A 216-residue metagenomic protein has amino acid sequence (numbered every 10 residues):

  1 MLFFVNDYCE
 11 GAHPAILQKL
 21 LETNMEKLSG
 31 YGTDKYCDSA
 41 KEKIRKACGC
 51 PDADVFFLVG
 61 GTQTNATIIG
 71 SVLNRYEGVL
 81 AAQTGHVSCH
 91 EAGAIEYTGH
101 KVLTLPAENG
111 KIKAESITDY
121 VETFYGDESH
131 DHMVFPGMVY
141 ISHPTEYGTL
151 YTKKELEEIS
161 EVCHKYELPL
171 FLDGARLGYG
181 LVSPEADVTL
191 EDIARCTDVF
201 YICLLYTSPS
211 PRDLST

Functional and structural regions predicted by a protein language model:
H13-G61, Q83-S88, A94: Conserved N-terminal alpha-helix of the aminotransferase class I/II PLP-enzyme fold
D52-L73, L103-G110: Conserved core of the PLP fold type I
S71-C89, T118: Conserved PLP-anchoring active-site segment centered on the Schiff-base-forming lysine
G99-E146, Y151-E158: PLP-dependent aminotransferase-class I/II
Y151-S183: Catalytic PLP-binding core of fold-type I/II PLP enzymes
A186-L204: Conserved active-site segment immediately N-terminal to the catalytic lysine that forms the internal aldimine
Y206-T216: Single conserved hydrophobic/aromatic residue that forms the stacking wall/gate of nucleotide- or nucleobase-binding
